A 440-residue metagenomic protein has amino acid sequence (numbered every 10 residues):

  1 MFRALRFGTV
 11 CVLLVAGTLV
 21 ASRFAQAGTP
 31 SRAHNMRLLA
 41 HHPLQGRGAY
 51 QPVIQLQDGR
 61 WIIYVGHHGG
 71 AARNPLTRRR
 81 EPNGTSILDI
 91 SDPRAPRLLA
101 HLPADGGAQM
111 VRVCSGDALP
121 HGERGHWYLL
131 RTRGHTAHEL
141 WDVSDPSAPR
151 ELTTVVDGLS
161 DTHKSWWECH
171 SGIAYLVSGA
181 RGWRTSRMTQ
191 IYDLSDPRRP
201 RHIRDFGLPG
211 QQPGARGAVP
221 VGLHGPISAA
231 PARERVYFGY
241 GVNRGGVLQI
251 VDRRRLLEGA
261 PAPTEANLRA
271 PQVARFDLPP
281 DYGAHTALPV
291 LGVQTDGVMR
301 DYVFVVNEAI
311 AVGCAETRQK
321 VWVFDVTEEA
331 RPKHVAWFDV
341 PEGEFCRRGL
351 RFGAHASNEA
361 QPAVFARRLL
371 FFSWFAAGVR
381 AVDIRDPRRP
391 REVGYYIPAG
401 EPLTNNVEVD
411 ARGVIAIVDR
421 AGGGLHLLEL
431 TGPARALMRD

Functional and structural regions predicted by a protein language model:
M1-C11: Bacterial N-terminal signal peptides that target proteins for export
C11-L14, Q45: Short, linear, compositionally biased motifs with a strong N-terminal bias
A16-F24: C-terminal segment of classical bacterial N-terminal signal peptides
F24-D440: Feature marking well-ordered beta-strand scaffolds used for ligand recognition
